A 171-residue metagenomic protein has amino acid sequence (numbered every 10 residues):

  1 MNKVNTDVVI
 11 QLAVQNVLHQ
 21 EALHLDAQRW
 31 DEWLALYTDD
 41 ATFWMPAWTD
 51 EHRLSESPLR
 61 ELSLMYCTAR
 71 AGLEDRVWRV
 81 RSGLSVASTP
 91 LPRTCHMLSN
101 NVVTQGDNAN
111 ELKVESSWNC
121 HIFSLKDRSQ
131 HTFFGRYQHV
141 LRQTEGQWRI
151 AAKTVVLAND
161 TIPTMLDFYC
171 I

Functional and structural regions predicted by a protein language model:
M1-D39: Short, low-complexity N-terminal intrinsically disordered segments enriched in polar/charged residues
V4, V8, R60-C67, R128: Charge-dense, low-complexity intrinsically disordered segments
L12-N16, L64, A71, T132: A generic "alpha-helical surface" signal
N16, Q28, T68, L98 (+1 more regions): Short, well-structured alpha-helical interface segments that form or flank functional binding sites
Q20-L23, L84-L91, L125: Short helix-to-loop capping/linker segments positioned immediately adjacent to catalytic or ligand/cofactor-binding
D39-V114: A solvent-exposed, acidic/Ser-Thr-rich amphipathic alpha-helical stretch
T94, S99-I171: A beta-strand edge to alpha-helix "cap/lid" segment located at domain peripheries
